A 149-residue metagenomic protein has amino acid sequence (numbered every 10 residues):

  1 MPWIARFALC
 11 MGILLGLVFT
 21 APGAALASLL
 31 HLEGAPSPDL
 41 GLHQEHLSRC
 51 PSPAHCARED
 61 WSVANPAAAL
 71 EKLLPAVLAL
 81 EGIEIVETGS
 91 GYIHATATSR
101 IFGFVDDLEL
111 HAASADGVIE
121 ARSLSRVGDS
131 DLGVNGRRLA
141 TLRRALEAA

Functional and structural regions predicted by a protein language model:
M1-I4: N-terminal secretory signal peptides that target proteins for export/translocation
R6-G23: Hydrophobic membrane-insertion alpha-helices, especially the h-region of bacterial N-terminal signal peptides
T20-A149: Ser/Thr-rich, low-complexity intrinsically disordered terminal regions
